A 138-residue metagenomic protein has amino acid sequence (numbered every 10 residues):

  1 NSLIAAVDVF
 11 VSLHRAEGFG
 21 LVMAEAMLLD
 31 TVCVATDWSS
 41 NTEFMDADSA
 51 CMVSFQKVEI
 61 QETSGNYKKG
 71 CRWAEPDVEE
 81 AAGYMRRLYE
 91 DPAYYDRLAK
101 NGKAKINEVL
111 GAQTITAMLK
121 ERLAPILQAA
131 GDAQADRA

Functional and structural regions predicted by a protein language model:
N1-V7: Short alpha-helical donor nucleotide-sugar binding micro-motif in glycosyltransferases
D8, D30: A short alpha->beta transition loop at the rim of the catalytic pocket in nucleotide-sugar-dependent
R15: Aromatic "clamp/platform" in nucleotide-sugar-dependent glycosyltransferases that forms part of the donor/acceptor
G20-M23, A35-W38: Short glycine/serine-rich donor-binding loops of glycosyltransferases
T42-R87: Change "using UDP/GDP/dTDP sugars" to "using nucleotide sugars
E80, R87, Y94-E108, P125: A short, well-ordered alpha-helix in the C-terminal region of glycosyltransferases
A112-A138: C-terminal alpha-helical cap of glycosyltransferases
